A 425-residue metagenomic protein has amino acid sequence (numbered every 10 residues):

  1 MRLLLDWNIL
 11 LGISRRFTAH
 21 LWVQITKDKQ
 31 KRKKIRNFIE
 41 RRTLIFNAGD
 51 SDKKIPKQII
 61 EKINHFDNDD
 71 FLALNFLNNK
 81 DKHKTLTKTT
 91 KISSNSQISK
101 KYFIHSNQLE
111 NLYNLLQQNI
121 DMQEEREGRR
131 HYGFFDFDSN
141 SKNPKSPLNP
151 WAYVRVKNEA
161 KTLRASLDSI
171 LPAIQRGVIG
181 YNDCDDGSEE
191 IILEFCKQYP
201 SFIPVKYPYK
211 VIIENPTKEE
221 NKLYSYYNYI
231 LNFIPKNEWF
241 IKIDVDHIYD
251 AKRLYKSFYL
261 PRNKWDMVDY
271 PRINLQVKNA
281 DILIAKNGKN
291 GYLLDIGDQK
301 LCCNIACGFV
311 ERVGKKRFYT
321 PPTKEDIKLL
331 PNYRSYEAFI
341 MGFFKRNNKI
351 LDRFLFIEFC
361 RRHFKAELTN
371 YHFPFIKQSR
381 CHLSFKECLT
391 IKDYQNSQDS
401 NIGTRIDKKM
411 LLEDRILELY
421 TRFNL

Functional and structural regions predicted by a protein language model:
L4-D138, T217-N228, H247-L425: Catalytic-site signature of metal-activated, phosphate-bearing donor transferases, centered on the GT-A/GT-A-like
Q123-P147, E189-W239: Active-site-proximal specificity loops/subdomain of glycosyltransferases
H131-S139, E159-G177: Short, well-formed alpha-helical segments that are part of the catalytic scaffolds of diverse glycosyltransferases
P147-D168, D183: Active-site beta-to-alpha loop of glycosyltransferases that engages the nucleotide-sugar donor
A165-S169, I191, R253-S257: A short acidic, amphipathic alpha-helical/loop segment
Q175-D186, V205-Y207: Short beta-strand/loop segment that forms part of the nucleotide-sugar
N237-I248: Short beta-strand-to-loop acidic/aromatic patch adjacent to the donor-nucleotide binding site
